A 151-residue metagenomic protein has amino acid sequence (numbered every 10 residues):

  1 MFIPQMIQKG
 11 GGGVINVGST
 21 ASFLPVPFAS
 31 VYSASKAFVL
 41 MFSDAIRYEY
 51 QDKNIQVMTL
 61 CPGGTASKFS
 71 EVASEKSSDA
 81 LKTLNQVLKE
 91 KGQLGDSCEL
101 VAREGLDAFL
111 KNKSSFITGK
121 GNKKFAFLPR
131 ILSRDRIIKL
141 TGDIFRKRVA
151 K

Functional and structural regions predicted by a protein language model:
M1-G10: A short helix-coil junction within the Rossmann-fold of NAD(P)-dependent oxidoreductases
Q5, L24, A45-I55: Active-site-adjacent segment of SDR/Rossmann-fold oxidoreductases
S19: Residue(s) in the substrate-gating loop at a strand-loop-helix junction that position the organic substrate next
V26-S30: Active-site loop immediately N-terminal to the catalytic Tyr-X3-Lys motif of short-chain dehydrogenase/reductase
S35: Active-site helix of classical SDR
F38-Y50, L60, F69: Hydrophobic alpha-helix immediately C-terminal to the catalytic Tyr-X-X-X-Lys motif of short-chain
D52-K120: SDR active-site lid
N112-I144: A transmembrane-helix-recognition feature enriched in membrane-embedded lipid enzymes and envelope glyco-/phospholipid
